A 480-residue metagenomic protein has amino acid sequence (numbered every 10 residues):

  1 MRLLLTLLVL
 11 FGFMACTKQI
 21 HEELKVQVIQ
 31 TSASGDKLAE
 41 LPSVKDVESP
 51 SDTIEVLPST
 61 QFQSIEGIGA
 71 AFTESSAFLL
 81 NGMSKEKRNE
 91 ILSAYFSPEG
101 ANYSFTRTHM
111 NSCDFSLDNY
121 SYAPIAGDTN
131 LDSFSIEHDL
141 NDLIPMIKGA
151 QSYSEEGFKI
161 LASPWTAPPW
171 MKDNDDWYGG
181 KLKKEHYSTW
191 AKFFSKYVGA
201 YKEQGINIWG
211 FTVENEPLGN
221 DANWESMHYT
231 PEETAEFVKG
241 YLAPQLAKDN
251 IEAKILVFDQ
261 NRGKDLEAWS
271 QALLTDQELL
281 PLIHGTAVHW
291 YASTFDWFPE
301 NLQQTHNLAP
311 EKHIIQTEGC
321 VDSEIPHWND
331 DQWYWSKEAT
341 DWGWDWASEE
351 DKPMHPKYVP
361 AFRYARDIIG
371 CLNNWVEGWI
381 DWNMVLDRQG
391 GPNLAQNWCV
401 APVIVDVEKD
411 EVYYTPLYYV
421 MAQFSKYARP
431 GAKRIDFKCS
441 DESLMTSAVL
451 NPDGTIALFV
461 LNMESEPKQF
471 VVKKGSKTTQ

Functional and structural regions predicted by a protein language model:
M1-E23: Bacterial Sec-dependent N-terminal signal peptides
L24-T31, K473-Q480: Solvent-exposed beta-hairpin/edge-strand motifs
S34-I208, Y229, G240: N-terminal catalytic cores of secreted or lumenal carbohydrate-active enzymes
E48-P58, I144-M146, K196, K239-Y241 (+4 more regions): Alpha-helical scaffolding within the catalytic cores of extracellular/periplasmic polymer-degrading hydrolases
A70, N102, I160, F211 (+5 more regions): Conserved, mostly hydrophobic/aromatic
T189-G210, P217-H327: Active-site neighborhood of glycoside hydrolase catalytic domains
Q316-V420, D436-C439: Aromatic/acidic polysaccharide-binding cleft in carbohydrate-active enzymes
K426, F437-T479: Carbohydrate-binding surface patches
